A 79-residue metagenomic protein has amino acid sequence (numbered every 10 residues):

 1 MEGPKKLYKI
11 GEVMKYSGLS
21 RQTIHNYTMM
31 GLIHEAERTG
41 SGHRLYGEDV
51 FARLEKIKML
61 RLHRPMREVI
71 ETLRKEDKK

Functional and structural regions predicted by a protein language model:
E2-Y16, M29, H34-G40, L45-K79: Arg/Lys-rich, alpha-helical DNA-contact motif
Q22: Key DNA-contact positions within bacterial/archaeal DNA-binding proteins
